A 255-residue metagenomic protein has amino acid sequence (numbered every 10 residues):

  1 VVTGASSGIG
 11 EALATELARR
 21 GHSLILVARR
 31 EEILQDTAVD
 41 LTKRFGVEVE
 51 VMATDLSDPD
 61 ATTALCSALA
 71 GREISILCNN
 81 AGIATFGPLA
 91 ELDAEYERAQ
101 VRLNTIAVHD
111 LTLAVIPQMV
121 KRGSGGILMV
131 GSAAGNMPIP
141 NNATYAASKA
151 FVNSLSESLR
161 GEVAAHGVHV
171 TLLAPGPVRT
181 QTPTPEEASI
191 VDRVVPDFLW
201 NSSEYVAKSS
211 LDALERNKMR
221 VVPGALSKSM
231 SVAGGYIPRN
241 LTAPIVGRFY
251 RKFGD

Functional and structural regions predicted by a protein language model:
S6-S7: Conserved glycine-rich cofactor-binding loop
R20-D36: Conserved glycine-rich Rossmann-like NAD(P)H-binding loop of the short-chain dehydrogenase/reductase
N80-T85: Conserved NAD(P)H cofactor-binding loop of Rossmann-fold oxidoreductase domains
P88-A90, Y96-V101: Substrate-binding pocket helix/loop in short-chain dehydrogenase/reductase
T112, S148: Active-site helix of classical SDR
S132: Residue(s) in the substrate-gating loop at a strand-loop-helix junction that position the organic substrate next
E162-S229, Y236: SDR active-site lid
